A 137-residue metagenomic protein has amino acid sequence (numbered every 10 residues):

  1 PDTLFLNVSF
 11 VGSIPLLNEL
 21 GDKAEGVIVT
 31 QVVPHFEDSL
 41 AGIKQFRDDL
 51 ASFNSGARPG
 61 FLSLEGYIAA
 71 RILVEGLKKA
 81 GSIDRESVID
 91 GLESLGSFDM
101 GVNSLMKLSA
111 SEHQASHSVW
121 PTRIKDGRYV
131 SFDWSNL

Functional and structural regions predicted by a protein language model:
P1-L137: Extracytosolic ligand-binding ectodomains
